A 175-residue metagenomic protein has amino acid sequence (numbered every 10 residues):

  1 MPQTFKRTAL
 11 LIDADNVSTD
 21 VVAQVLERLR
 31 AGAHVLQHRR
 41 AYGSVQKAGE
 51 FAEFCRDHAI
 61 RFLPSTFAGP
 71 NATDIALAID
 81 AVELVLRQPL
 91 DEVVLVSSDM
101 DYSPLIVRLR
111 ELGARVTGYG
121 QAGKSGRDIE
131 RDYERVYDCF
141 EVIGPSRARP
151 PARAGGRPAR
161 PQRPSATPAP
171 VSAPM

Functional and structural regions predicted by a protein language model:
M1-L86, R108-R110, R115: Domain-level signal for Mg2+-assisted phosphodiester chemistry and nucleotide/NA-binding surfaces in nucleic-acid
Y42, L63, V94, T117-Y119 (+1 more regions): Hydrophobic/aromatic beta-strand patches that form the interior of the parallel beta-sheet core in alpha/beta enzyme
V45-K47, M100, G120-K124: Short beta-alpha junction loops
L77-L84, R131-D132, P150-G155: Short, surface-exposed amphipathic charged segments that create phosphate/polyanion-binding patches used for binding
D91-S98, L105, L109, Y119: Acidic beta-strand-to-loop metal/phosphate-binding motif
R110-P151: Intrinsically disordered, low-complexity glycine/proline-rich and charged
A152-M175: N-terminal regulatory modules in eukaryotic regulatory proteins
